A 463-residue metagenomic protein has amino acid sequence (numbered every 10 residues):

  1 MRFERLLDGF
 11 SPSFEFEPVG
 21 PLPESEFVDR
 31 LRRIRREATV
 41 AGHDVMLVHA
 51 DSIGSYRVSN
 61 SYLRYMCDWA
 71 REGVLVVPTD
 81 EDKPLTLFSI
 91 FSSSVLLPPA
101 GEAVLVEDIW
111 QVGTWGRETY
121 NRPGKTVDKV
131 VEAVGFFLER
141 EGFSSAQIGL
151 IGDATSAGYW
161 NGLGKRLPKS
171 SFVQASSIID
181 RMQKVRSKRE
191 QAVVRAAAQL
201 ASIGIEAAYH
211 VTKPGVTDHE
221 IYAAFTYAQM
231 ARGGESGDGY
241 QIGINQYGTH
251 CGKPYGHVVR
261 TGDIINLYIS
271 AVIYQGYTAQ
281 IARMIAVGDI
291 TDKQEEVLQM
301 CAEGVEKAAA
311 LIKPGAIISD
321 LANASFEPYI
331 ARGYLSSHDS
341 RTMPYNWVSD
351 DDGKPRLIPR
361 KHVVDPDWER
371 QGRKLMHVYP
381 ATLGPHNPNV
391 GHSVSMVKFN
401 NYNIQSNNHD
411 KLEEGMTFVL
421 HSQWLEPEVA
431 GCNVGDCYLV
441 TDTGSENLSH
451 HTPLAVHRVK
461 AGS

Functional and structural regions predicted by a protein language model:
M1-S463: Active-site neighborhoods and metal-handling regions in enzymes and metal-associated proteins
